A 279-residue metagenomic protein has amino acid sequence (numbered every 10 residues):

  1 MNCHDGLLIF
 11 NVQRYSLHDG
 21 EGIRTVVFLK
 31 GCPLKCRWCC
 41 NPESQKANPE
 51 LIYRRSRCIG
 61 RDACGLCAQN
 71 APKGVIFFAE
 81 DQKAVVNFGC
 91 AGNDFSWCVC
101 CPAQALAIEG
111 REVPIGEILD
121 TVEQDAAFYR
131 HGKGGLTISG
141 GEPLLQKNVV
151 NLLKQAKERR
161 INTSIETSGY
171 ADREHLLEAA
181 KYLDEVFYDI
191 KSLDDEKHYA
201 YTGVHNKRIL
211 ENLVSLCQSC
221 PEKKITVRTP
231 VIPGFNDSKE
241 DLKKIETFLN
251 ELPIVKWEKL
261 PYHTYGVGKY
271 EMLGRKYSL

Functional and structural regions predicted by a protein language model:
M1-N2, G6-L8, V26-V27, V75: N-terminal pre-core extensions flanking Radical SAM catalytic domains
I9-A63, K83-G92: N-terminal pre-triad scaffold of radical SAM enzymes
G20, F28, E50-R57, S96-A126 (+1 more regions): N-terminal-biased segments
R37-S44, G65-K83, D94-R111: Iron-sulfur cluster-binding cysteine motifs and their immediate structural context in ferredoxin-like electron-transfer
Y53-R55, A107, Y199-H205, G274-L279: Short glycine-enriched, charge-decorated loop/helix-capping segments at active-site entrances that position
W97-P102, K191-D194, K224-I225, E271-L273: Short, basic/glycine-rich phosphate-binding loops at helix/coil junctions that contact nucleotide phosphates
G116-G266: Conserved AdoMet/S-adenosylmethionine-binding subsite of the radical SAM
T247, V255, Y270-L279: A structural motif corresponding to the C-terminal lobe/cap of the Radical SAM core domain
